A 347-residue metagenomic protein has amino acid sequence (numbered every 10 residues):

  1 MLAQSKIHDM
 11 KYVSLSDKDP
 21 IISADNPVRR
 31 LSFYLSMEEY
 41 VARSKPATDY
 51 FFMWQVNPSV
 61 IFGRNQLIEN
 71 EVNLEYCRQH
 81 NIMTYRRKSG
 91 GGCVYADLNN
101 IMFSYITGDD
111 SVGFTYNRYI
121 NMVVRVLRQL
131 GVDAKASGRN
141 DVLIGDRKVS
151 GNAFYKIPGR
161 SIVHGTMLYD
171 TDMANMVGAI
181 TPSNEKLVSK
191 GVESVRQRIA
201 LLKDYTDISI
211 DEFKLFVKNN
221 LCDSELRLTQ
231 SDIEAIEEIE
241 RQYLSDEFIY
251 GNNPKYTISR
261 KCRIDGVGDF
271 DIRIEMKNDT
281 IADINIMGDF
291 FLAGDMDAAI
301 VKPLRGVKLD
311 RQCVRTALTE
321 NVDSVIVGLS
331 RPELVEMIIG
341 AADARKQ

Functional and structural regions predicted by a protein language model:
L2-I68, F154, I199-D269, R273 (+2 more regions): Active-site loop/lid in soluble adenylation, ligation, and acyl-transfer enzymes
Y40, S44, M122-L130, F216-S224 (+6 more regions): Generic non-transmembrane alpha-helical segments
F51-Q55, V94, A134-A136: Short beta-strand
E69-C93: Active-site cofactor/substrate anionic-group-binding motifs, chiefly glycine- and Lys/Arg-rich phosphate-binding loops
N70-V72, S111-Y116, I210-E212, D295: Short, conserved charged micro-motifs
L98-D207, V217, L244-D289: Catalytic beta-strand/loop module used to bind and position nucleotide/cofactor moieties in cofactor-attachment
G131-R139, D223-I236, R311-R315, G328: Flexible, glycine/charged-enriched surface loops at secondary-structure junctions
I199, M276, T280-Q347: Active-site- and interface-proximal helix/loop "cap" or "latch" segments in soluble metabolic and energy-transducing
